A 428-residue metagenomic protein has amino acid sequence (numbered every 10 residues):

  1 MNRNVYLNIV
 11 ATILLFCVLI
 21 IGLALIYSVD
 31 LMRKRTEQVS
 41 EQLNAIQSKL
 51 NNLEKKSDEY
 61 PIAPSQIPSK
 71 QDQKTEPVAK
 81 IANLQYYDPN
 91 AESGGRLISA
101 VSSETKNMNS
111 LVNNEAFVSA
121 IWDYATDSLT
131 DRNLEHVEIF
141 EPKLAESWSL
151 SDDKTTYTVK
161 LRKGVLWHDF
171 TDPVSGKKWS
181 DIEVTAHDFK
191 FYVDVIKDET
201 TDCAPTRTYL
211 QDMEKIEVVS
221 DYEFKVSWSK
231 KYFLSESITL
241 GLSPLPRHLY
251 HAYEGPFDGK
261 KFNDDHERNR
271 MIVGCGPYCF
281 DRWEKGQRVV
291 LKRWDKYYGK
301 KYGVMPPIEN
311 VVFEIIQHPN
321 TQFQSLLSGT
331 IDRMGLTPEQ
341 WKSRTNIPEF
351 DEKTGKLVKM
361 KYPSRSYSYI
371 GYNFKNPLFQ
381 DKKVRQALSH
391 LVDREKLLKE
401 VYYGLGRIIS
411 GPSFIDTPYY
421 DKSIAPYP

Functional and structural regions predicted by a protein language model:
M1-L31: Single-pass membrane-anchoring alpha-helices
K80-Q85, G95-D152, D194, V273-C275: N-terminal lobe/hinge region of extracytoplasmic solute-binding protein
S103-A120, L144, T171-I182, L234-L245 (+2 more regions): A structural "hinge/loop" feature
D127-H136, L240-P306, N310, N320: Gly/Pro-rich hinge or "lid" segments in bacterial periplasmic/extracellular proteins
E146-T201, F313, Q322-S325, L378-Q380: Aromatic- and charge-enriched surface segment that lines or borders ligand/interaction sites
T201-F257, C279-E284: Surface-exposed binding/hinge segments that line and control ligand-binding clefts or catalytic entry sites
I216, D281-K292, E314-N376, A387 (+3 more regions): Extracellular/periplasmic solute-recognition and catalytic clefts
Y278, I408-P428: Structural transition elements
